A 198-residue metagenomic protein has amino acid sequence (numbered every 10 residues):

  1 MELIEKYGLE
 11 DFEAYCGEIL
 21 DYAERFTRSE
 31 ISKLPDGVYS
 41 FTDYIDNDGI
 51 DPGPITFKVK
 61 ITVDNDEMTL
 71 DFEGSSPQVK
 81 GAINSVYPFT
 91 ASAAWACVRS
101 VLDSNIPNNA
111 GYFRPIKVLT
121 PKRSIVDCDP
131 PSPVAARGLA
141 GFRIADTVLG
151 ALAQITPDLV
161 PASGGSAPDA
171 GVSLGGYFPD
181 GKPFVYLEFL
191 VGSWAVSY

Functional and structural regions predicted by a protein language model:
M1-E67, E73-Y198: Glycine/proline-enriched, intrinsically flexible loops and inter-domain linkers
